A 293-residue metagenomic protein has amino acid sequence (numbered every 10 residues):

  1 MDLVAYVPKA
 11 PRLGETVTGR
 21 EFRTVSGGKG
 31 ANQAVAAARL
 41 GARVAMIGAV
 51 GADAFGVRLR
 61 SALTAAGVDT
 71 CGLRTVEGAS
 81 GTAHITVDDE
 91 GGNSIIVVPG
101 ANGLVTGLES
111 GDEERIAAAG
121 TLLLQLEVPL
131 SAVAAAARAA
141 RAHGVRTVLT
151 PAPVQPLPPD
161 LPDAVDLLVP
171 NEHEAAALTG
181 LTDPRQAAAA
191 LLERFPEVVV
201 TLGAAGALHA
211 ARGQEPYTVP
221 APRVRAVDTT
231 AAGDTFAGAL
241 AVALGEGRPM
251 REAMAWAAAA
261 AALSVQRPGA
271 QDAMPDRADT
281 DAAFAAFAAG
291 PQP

Functional and structural regions predicted by a protein language model:
M1-A49, A54-A65, R225-V227, P293: Glycine-rich phosphate/adenosyl-contacting loop at the front of the ribokinase-like
A62-E77: A glycine-rich helix N-cap at a beta->alpha junction
G67, A101-G107, T147-V154, G180-L181 (+1 more regions): Short gly/ser/thr-rich secondary-structure transition/capping motifs
T75, I85-T121, L126: Conserved phosphate-binding/catalytic loop of the ribokinase/pfkB sugar-kinase fold
G120-A189, A205-A207: Conserved beta-alpha-beta core of the PfkB/ribokinase-like small-molecule kinase fold
P156-P159, P184-P293: Conserved phosphate-binding/catalytic region of the ribokinase-like
